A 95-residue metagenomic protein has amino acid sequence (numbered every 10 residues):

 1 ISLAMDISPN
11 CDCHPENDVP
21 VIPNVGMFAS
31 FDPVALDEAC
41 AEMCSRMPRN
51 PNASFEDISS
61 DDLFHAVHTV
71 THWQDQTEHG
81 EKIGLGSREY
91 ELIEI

Functional and structural regions predicted by a protein language model:
I1-I95: Extended, low-polarity segments enriched in aliphatic/aromatic residues
